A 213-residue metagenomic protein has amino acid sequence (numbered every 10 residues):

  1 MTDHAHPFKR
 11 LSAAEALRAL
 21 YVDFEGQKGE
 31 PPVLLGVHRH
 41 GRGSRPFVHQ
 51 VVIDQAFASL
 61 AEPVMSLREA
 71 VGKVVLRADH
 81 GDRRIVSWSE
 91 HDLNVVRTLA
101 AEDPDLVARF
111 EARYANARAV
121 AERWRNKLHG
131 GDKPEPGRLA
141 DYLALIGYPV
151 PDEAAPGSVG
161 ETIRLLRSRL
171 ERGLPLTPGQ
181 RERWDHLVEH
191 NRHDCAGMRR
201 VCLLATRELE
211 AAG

Functional and structural regions predicted by a protein language model:
M1-A19: N-terminal accessory regions of nucleic-acid-interacting proteins
A16-Q27, N191: Two-metal-ion RNase H-like nuclease active-site motif
D23-E25, D92, N116, D194: Acidic active-site catalytic centers that drive phospho-/nucleotidyl reactions and related ester hydrolyses
E25-R42: Acidic, metal-ligating active-site segments
G29-P31, D92-T98, R199: Short catalytic/ligand-binding loop motif for oxyanion handling, primarily in non-cytosolic enzymes, centered on
F47-P149, P156-V159: Conserved DEDDh/DEDDy metal-dependent 3′-5′ exonuclease domain
Y142-G213: Acidic, Mg2+-coordinating catalytic module of metal-dependent nucleases/exonucleases that use a two-metal-ion mechanism
